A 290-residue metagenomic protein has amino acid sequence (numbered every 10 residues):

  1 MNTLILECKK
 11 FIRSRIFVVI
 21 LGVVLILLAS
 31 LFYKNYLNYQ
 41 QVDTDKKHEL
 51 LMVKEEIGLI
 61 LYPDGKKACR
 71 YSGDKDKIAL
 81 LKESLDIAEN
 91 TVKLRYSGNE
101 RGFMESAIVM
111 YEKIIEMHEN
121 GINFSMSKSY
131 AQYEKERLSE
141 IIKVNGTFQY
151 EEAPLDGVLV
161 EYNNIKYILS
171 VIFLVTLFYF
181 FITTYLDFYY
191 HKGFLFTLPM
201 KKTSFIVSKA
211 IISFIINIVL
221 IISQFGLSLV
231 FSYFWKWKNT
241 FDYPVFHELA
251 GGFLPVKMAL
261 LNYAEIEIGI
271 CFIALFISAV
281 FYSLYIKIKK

Functional and structural regions predicted by a protein language model:
M1-C8, V207, L260-A264: Alpha-helical membrane-protein architecture signal
M1-L21: Aromatic- and glycine-rich beta-strand/loop motifs that create alpha-glucan
T3, I182-I216: Helix-loop-helix units of permease transmembrane domains in multi-pass membrane transporters, especially ABC
S14-R15, K201, I288-K290: Short loop-to-helix capping motifs
G22-L25, K289-K290: Central hydrophobic cores of alpha-helical transmembrane segments in multi-pass integral membrane proteins
L27-I57, I142-L186, A210-S278, Y282-I286: Secretory targeting signals
N38-Y179: Membrane-embedded or membrane-proximal helical elements that form or frame transporter/channel pores
